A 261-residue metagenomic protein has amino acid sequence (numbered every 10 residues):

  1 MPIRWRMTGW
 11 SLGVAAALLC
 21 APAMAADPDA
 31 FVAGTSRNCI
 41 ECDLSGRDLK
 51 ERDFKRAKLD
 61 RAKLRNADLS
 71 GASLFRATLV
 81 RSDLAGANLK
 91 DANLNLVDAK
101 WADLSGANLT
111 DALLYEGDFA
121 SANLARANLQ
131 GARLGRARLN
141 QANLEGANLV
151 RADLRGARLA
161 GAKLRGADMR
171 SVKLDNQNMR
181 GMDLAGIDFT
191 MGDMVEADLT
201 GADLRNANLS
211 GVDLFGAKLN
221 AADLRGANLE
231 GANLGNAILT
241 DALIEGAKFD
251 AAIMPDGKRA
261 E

Functional and structural regions predicted by a protein language model:
M1-L12: Bacterial N-terminal signal peptides that target proteins for export
P2, A17, S36-C39: Mature extracytoplasmic/luminal segments of secretory-pathway proteins
L12-L18: A structural signal for the main folded, soluble domain(s) of proteins
C20-P22: N-terminal signal peptide c-region/cleavage motif recognized by signal peptidases
A25-E261: Tandem repeat scaffolds
